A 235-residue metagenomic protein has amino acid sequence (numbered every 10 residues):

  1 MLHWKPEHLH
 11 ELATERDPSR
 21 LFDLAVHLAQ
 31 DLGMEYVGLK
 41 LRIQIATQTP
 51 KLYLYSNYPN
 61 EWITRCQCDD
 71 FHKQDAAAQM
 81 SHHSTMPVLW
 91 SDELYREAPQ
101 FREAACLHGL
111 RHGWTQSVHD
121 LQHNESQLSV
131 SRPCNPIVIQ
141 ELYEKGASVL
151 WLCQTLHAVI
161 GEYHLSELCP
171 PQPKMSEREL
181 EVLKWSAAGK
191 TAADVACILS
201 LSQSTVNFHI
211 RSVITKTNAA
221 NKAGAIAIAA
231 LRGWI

Functional and structural regions predicted by a protein language model:
M1-E11, P18-S19, L128, R132-S176 (+1 more regions): Juxtadomain coupling helices with adjacent low-complexity linkers
D17-P50: Helix-loop-beta substructure at the N-terminus of cytosolic sensory domains that couple signal/ligand detection
Y55-C106: Regulatory sensory and allosteric helical modules in signal-transduction proteins and certain transcription factors
F101-H123: Helix-to-coil/beta transition segments that act as allosteric "coupling" elements at the rims of sensory or catalytic
E179-S186, A225: Short alpha-helical "packing" element that flanks the helix-turn-helix/winged-helix DNA-binding module
S186-K190, A229: Short helix-to-turn junction characteristic of helix-turn-helix DNA-binding domains, especially the helix
T191-G224: Recognition helix of helix-turn-helix DNA-binding domains
K222-R232: Short, basic, alpha-helical segments at the C-terminal edge of helix-turn-helix-like DNA-binding modules
